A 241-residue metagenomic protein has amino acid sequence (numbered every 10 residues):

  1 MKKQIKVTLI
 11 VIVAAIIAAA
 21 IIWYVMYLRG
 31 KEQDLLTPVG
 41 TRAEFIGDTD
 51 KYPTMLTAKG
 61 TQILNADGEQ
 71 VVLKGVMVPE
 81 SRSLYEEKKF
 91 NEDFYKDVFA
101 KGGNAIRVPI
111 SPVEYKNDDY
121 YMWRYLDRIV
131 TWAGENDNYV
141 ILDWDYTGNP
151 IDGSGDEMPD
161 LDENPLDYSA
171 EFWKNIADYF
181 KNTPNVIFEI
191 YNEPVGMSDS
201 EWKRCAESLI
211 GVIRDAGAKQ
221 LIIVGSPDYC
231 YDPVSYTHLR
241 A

Functional and structural regions predicted by a protein language model:
M1-A14: N-terminal Sec-pathway targeting helices
K3, K31-Q33, G47: Intrinsic disorder/low-complexity signal
V7-I10, Q33, S111: General helical structural elements
A15-V25: Hydrophobic alpha-helical membrane-insertion segments, chiefly the h-region of N-terminal signal peptides
L28-A43: Ser/Thr/Pro/Gly-rich low-complexity linker/stalk segments immediately outside membranes or between
F45-P233: Active-site mouth of glycoside hydrolases
T237-A241: Conserved small/polar residues in nucleotide/adenosyl-binding loops
